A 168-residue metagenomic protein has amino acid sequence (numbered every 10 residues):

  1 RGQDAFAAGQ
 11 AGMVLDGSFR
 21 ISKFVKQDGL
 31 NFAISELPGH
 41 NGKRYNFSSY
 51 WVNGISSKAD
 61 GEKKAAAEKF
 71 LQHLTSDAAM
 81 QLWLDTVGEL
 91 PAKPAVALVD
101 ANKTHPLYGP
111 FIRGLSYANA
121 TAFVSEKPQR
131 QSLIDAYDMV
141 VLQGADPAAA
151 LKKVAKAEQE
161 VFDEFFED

Functional and structural regions predicted by a protein language model:
R1-F24, A65, K69, A150: Extracytoplasmic ligand-binding clamshell segments of periplasmic binding protein
Q3, K43-Y45, T121: Short secondary-structure boundary/capping segments
D4, S22, Q81-L82, Q131: Alpha-helical elements of the RecA-like P-loop NTPase motor core of helicases
V25-E89, E164: Extracytoplasmic/periplasmic substrate-recognition and gating elements
S35, L84-S132, M139, E164-E167: Long, aromatic- and glycine/proline-rich binding clefts that accommodate carbohydrate-like moieties
G61, A65, F123-Q131, A145-A148: Soluble non-cytosolic domains of exported or imported proteins
M139-K152: Short, charged, surface-exposed loops that flank catalytic or proteolytic processing sites
L151-Q159: Short amphipathic alpha-helical coiled-coil/interface segments
